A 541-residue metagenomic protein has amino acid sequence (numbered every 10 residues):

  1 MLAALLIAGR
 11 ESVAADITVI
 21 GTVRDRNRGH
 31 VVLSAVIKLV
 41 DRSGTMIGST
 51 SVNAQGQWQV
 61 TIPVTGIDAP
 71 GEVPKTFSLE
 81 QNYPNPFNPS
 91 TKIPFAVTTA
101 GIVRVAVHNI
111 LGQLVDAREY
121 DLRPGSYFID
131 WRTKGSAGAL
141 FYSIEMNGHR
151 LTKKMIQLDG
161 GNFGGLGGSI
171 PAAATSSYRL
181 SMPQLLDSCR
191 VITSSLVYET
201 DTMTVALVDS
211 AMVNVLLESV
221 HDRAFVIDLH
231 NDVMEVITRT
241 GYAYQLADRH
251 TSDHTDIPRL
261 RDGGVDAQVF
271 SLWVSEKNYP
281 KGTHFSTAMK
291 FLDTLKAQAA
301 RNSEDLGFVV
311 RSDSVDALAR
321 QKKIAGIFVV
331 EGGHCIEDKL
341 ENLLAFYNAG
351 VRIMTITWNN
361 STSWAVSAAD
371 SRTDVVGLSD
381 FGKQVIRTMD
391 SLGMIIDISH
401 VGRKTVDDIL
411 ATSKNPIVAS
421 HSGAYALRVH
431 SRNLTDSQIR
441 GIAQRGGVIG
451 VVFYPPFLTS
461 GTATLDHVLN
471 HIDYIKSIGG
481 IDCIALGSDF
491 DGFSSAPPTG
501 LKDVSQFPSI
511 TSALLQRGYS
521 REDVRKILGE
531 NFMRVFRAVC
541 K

Functional and structural regions predicted by a protein language model:
I20, G66-I67, N162-P171, E199-V220: Extracellular beta-sheet/turn segments enriched in Thr/Pro/Gly and aliphatic residues
G21-L33: Structural motif
S43-T45, T65, H149, A173-A206: A short, solvent-exposed loop/turn motif at the edges and junctions of modular extracellular/periplasmic domains
S43-V64, G168-T175: Short, acidic Ser/Thr/Gly-rich low-complexity loop/linker segments typical of extracellular and cell-surface proteins
V64-Y83, F87-V107, F128-K134: Glycine-centered coil/turn sites that cap beta-strands in beta-rich domains
A100-I102, L114-S136, E145-L151, G160-A174: Glycine-centered tight-turn motifs at strand-turn-strand junctions
V107-V115, L140: Short, glycine-anchored, charge-dense loop/turn motifs used at functional sites
V208-T373, V429-L486, F490-K541: N-terminal hydrophobic targeting/anchoring segments and the immediately downstream early-domain regions of hydrolases
